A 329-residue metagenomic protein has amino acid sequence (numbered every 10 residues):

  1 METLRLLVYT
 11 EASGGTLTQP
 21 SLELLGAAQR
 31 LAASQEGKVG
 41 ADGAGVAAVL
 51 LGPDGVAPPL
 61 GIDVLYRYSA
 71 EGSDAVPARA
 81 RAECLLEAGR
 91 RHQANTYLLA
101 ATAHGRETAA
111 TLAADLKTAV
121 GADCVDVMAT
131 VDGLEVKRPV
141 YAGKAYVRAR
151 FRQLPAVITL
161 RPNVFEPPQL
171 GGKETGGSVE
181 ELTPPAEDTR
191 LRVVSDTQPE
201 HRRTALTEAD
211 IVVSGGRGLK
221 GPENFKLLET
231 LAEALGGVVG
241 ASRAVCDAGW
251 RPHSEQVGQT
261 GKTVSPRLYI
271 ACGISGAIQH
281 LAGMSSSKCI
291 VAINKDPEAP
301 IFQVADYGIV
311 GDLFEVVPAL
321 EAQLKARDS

Functional and structural regions predicted by a protein language model:
M1-S329: N-terminal glycine-rich FAD/FM-binding segment characteristic of electron-transfer flavoproteins
